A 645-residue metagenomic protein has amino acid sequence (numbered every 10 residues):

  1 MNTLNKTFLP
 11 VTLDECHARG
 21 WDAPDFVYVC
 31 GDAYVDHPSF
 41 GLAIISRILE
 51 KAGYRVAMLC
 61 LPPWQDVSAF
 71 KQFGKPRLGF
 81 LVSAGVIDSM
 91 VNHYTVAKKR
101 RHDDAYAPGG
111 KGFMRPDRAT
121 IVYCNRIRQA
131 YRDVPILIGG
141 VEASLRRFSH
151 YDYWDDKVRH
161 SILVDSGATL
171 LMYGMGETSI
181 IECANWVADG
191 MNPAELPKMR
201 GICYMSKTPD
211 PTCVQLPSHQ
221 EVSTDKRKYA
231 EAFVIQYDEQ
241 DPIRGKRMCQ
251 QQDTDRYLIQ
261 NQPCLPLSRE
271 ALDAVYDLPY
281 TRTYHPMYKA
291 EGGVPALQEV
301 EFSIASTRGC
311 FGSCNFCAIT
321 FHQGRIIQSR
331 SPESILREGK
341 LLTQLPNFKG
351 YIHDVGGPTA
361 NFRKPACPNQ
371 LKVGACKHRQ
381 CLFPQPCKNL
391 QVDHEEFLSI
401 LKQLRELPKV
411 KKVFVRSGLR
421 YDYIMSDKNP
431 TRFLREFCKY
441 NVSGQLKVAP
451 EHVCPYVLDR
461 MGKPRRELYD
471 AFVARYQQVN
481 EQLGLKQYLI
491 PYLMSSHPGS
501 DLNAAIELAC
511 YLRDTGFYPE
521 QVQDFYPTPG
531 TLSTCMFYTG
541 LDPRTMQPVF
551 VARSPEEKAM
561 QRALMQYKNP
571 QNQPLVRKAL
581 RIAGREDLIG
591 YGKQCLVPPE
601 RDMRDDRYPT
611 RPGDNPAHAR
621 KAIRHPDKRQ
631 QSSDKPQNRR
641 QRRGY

Functional and structural regions predicted by a protein language model:
N2-A23, A33, R227, E231-S303: N-terminal [4Fe-4S]-dependent radical SAM core
E15, G41, C60-D253, Q260-N261 (+2 more regions): Glycine-rich beta-alpha loop elements in corrinoid/cobalamin-binding modules across cobalamin-dependent enzymes
Y28, I44, L59, P63-W64 (+2 more regions): Conserved SAM/AdoMet-binding glycine-rich loop
V29-Y34, E291-A318, T343, Y351: N-terminal pre-triad scaffold of radical SAM enzymes
Q65, A194-D241, D255, C264-L267 (+6 more regions): Terminal amphipathic helices with adjacent charged low-complexity linkers/tails
D88-A97, L145-R147, E177-E182, K207-P209 (+6 more regions): Flexible glycine/acidic-rich beta-alpha junction loops that bind and position SAM and/or redox cofactors in anaerobic
T169, V275, C310, I335 (+3 more regions): Conserved, mostly hydrophobic/aromatic
V373, R379, P598-Y645: Acidic, low-complexity intrinsically disordered tails
